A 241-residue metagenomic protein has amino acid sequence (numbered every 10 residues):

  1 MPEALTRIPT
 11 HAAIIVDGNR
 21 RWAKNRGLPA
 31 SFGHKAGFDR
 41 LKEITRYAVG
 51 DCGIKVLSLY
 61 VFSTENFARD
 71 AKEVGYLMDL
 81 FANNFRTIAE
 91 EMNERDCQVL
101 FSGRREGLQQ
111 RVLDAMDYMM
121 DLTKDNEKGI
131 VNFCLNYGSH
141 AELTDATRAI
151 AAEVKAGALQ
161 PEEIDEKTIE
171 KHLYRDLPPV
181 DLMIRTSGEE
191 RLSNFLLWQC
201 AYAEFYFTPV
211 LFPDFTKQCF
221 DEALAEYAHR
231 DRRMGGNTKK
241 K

Functional and structural regions predicted by a protein language model:
M1-K241: Flexible, compositionally biased loop and terminal segments
